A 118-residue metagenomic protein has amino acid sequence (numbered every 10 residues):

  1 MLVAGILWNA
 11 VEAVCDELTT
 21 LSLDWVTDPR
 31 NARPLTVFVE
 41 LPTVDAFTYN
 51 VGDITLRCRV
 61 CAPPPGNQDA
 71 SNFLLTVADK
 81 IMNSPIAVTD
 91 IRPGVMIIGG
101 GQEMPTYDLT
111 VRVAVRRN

Functional and structural regions predicted by a protein language model:
M1-V26, E40-N118: Charged, amphipathic alpha-helical segments and their flanking helix caps
D28-R30: Conserved beta-strand termini and adjacent loop/short-helix elements that scaffold enzyme active sites in alpha/beta
A32-P42: A short, hydrophobic beta-strand-centered structural micro-motif
